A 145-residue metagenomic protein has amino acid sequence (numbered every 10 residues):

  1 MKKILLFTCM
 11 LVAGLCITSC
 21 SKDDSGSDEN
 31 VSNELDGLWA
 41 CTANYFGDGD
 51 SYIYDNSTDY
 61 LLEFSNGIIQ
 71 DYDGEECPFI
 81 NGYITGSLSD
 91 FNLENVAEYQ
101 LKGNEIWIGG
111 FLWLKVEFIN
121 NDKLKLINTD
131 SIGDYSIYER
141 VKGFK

Functional and structural regions predicted by a protein language model:
I4-T8, V12, S19-S21, D48 (+4 more regions): Residue-level recognition of alpha-helix boundary/capping or hinge positions
L5, A13-L38, T42, G143-K145: Bacterial Sec-dependent N-terminal signal peptides
C41, I69-G74, I106-G109, D122-N128: Short hydrophobic/aromatic-rich beta-strand segments that constitute the beta-sheet cores of beta-sandwich/beta-barrel
S51-W107: N-terminal glycine/threonine-rich, aromatic-flanked beta-hairpin/loop signature
N81-V96, I127-K145: Edge beta-strand at a domain terminus
V96-Y99, W113-E117, Y138: Short, surface-exposed loop motifs enriched in S/T, G, D/E and P with embedded aromatic residues
W113-E117, N121-D134: Short, exposed beta-strand-loop hairpins at the edges of beta-sheets in extracellular/periplasmic proteins
